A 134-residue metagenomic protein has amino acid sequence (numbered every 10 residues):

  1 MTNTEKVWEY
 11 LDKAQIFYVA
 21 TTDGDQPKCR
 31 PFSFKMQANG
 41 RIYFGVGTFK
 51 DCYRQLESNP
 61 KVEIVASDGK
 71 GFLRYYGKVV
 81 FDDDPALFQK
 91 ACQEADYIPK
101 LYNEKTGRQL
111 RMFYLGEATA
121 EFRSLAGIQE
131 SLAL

Functional and structural regions predicted by a protein language model:
M1-T4, V46-F49, D96-I98: Charged, amphipathic alpha-helical segments
E9-G24, V62-I64: A short, Trp-centered hydrophobic/proline-enriched beta-strand micro-motif
Y18, I42-Y43, R74, E121: General beta-strand recognition
S33-M36, V79: Short, exposed beta-strand/loop patches in secreted or surface proteins that constitute
K35-K70: A short mixed-secondary-structure module that forms the rim of ligand-binding clefts
R74-L134: Charged, gly/pro-rich active-site loop segments
